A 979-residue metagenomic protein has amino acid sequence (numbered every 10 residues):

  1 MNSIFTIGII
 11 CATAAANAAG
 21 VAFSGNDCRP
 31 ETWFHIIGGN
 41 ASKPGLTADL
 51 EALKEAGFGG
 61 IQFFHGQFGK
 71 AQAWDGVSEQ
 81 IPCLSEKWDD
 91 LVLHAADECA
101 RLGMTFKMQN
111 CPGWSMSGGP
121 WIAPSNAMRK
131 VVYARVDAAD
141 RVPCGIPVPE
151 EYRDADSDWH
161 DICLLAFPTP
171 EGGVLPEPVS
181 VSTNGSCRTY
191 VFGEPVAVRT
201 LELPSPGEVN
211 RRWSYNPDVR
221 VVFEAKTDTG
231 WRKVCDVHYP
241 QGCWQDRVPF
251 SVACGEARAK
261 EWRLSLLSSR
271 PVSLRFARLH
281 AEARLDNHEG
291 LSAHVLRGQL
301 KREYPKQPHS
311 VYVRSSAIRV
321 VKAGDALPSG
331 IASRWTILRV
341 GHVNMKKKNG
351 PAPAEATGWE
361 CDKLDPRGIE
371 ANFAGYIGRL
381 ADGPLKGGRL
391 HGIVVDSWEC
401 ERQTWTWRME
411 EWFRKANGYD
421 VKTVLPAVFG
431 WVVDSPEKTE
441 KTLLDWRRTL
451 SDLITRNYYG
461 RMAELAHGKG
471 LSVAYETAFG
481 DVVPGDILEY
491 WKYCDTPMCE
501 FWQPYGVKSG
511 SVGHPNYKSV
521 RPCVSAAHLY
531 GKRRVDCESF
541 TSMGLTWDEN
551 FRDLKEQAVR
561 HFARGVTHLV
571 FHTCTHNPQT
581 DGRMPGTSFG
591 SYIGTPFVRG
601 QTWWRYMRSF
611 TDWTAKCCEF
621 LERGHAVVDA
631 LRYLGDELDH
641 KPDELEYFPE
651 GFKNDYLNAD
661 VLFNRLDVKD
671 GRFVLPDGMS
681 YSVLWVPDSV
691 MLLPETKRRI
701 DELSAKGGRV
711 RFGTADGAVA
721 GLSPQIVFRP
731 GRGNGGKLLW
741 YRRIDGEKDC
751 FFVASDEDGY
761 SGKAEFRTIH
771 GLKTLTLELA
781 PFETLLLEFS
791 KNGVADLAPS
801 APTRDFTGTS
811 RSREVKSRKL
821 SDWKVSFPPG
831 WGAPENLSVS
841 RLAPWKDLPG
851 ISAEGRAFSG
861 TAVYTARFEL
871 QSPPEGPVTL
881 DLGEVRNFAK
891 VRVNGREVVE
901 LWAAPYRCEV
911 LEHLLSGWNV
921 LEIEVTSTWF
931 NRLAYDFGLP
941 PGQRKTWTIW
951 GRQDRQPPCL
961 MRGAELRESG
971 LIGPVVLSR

Functional and structural regions predicted by a protein language model:
A19-G60: Mature N-terminal segment immediately following signal peptide/propeptide cleavage in secreted/periplasmic
L46-T47, G60-I61, C83-W121, A127-N184 (+15 more regions): Carbohydrate-binding surfaces of carbohydrate-active enzymes
V198-R199, S269-K306, S310, A934-R979: Exposed low-complexity, polar/acidic, P/S/T/G-rich flexible segments that act as propeptides, protease-susceptible
V209-V222, E884-R886: Short coil-to-beta strand junction motifs in C2/discoidin
R232-G255, W902-P905: Extracellular carbohydrate recognition and processing domains and analogous Trp-centered ligand-binding platforms
V248-K260, C908-W918, W929: Short, surface-exposed tryptophan/glycine-enriched loops that mediate extracellular molecular recognition
S265-P271, I923-T928: Short beta-strand-plus-loop segments that form exposed binding edges in beta-rich domains
F868-L870, P874-N894, L921-V925: Aromatic-lined ligand-binding clefts that engage carbohydrates, nucleic acids, or primary amines
